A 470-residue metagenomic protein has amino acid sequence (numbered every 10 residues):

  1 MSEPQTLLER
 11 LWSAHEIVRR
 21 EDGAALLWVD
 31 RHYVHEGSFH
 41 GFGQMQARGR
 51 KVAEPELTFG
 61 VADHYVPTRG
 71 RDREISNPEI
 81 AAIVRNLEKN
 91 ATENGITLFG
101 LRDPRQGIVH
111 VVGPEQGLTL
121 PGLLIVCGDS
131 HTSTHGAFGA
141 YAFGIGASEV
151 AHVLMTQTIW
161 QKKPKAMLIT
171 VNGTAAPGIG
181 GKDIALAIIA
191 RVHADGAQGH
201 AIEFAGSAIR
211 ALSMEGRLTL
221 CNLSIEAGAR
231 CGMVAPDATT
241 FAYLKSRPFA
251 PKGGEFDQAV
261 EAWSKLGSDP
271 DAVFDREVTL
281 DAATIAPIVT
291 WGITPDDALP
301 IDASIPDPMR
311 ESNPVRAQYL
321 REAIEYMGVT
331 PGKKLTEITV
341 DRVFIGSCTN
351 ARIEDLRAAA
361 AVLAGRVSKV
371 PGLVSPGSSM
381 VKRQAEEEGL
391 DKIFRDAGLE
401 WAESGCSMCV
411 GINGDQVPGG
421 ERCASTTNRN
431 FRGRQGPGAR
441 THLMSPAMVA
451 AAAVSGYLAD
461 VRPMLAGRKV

Functional and structural regions predicted by a protein language model:
M1-V470: Fe-S-dependent hydro-lyases/dehydratases of central metabolism
